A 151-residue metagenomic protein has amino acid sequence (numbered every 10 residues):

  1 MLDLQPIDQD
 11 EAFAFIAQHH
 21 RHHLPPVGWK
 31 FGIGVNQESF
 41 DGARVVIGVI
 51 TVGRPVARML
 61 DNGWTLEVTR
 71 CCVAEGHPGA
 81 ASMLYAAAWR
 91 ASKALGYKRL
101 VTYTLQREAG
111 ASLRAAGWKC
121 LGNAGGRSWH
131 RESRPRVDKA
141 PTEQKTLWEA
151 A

Functional and structural regions predicted by a protein language model:
M1-P26: Short amphipathic alpha-helix that is part of the acyltransferase structural core
P6, K30, V49-T142: Acyl-donor binding region in acyl/amide transferases
I16, G28-I50: Conserved beta-hairpin
R21-H22, F40, A57: Short beta-turn/strand-loop junction motif enriched in small, turn-promoting residues
L24-P26, V35, M59: Short, conserved, surface-exposed binding loops centered on an aromatic residue
T146-A151: C-terminal edge-of-domain segments
